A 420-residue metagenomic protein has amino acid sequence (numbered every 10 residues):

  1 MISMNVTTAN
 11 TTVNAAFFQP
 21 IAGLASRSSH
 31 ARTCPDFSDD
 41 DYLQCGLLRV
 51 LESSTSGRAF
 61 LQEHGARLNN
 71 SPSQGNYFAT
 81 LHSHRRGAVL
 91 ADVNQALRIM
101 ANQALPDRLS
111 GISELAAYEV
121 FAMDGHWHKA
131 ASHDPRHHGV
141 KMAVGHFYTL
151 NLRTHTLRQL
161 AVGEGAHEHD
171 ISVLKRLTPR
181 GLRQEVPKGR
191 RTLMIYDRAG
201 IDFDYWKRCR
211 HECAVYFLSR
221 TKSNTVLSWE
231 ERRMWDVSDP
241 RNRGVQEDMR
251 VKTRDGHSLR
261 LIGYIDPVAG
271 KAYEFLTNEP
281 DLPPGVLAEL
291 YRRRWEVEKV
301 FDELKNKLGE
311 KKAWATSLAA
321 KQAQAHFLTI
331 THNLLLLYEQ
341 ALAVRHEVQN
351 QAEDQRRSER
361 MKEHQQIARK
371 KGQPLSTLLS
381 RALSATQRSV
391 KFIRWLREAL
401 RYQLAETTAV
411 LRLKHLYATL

Functional and structural regions predicted by a protein language model:
M1-D36, I112, M234-Y264, N306 (+1 more regions): A short, flexible helix-boundary coil/loop motif
Y42-S54: Short, amphipathic alpha-helical "recognition" segments used to contact nucleic acids or chromatin
C45, F60-L61, P72-F78, V120-H128 (+7 more regions): Short, conserved catalytic/metal-binding motifs centered on acidic residues
L51-A66: Short, charged amphipathic recognition helices of the HTH superfamily and cognate SANT/SANTA-like modules
F78-L152: Active-site-proximal, Lys/Arg-enriched surface segment that forms a nucleic-acid-binding/basic interface patch
V93, L157-K271: An internal, acidic/charged active-site-proximal segment that coordinates divalent cations and/or engages
L287-A315: Short amphipathic alpha-helical "interface-anchor" segments enriched in bulky aromatics
A315-Q340, D354: Basic, amphipathic alpha-helical segments enriched in Lys/Arg and hydrophobic/aromatic residues
